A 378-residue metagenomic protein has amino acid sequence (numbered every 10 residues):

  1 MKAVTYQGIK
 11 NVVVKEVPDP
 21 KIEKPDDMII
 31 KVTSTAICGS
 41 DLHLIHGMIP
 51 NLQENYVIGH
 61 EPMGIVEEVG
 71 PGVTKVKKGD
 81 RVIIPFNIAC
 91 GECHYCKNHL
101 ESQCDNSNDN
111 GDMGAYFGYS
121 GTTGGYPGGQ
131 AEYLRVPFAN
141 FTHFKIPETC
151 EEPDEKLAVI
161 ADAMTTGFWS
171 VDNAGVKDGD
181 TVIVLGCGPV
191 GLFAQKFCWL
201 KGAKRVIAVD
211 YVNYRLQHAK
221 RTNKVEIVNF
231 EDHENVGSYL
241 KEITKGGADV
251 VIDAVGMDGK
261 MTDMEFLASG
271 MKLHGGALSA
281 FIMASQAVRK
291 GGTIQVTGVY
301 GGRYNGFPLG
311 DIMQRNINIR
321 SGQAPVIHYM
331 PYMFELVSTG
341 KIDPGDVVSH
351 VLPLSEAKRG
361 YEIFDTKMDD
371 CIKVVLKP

Functional and structural regions predicted by a protein language model:
P18-T35, M48-K97, E101-S102, G125-P127 (+1 more regions): Glycine-rich beta-strand-centered segment in the early N-terminal region that forms part of a ligand/cofactor-binding
E92-L185: NAD(P)H dinucleotide-binding glycine-rich loop of Rossmann-like/cofactor-binding domains, especially the beta1-alpha1
T181-C187, W199-M283: Adenosine-nucleotide cofactor-binding segment
G191-L192: N-terminal Rossmann-fold NAD(P) dinucleotide-binding loop
G246, I282, V326-P378: C-terminal hydrophobic helical "lid"/dimerization subdomain of Rossmann-like NAD(P)H-dependent oxidoreductases
V255-T339, D346, P378: Glycine-rich phosphate-binding loop and adjacent beta-alpha segment of Rossmann(oid) nucleotide-cofactor-binding
